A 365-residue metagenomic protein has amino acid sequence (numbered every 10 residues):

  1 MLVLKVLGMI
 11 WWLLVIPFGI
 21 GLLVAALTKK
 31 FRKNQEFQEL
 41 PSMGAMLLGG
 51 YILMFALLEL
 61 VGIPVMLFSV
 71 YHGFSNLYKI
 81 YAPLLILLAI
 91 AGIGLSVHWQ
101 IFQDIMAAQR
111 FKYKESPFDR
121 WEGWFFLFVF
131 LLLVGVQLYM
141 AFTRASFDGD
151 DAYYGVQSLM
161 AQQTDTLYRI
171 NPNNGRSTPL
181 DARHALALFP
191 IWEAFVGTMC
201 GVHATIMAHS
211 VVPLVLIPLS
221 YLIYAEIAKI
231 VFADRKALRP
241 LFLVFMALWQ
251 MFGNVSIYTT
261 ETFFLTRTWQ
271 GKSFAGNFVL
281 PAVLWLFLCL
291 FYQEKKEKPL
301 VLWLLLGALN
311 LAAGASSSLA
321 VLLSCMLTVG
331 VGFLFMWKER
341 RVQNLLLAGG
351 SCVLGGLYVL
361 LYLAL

Functional and structural regions predicted by a protein language model:
M1-S116, G355-L365: Membrane-embedded, hydrophobic transmembrane alpha-helices
V15-G19, A82-L87, V215, L219 (+1 more regions): Membrane-embedded alpha-helical segments of multi-pass membrane proteins, especially the transmembrane helices
K33-M54, E122-G123, A237-L243, K298-W303 (+1 more regions): Membrane-interfacial loop-to-transmembrane alpha-helix junctions, especially the N-terminal start
E122-G149, L248-F252, S351-L363: Transmembrane signal-anchor helices characteristic of membrane glycosylation enzymes that use polyprenol
L133-Q250, T259-W269, F274, F278: Active-site lumenal/periplasmic loops and adjacent helix-entry segments of GT-C-fold, multi-pass membrane
L280-V301: Membrane-interface transmembrane helices that cradle and orient dolichyl/undecaprenyl
V301-S318: Membrane-interface alpha helices of multi-pass inner-membrane proteins
S324-G349: Perimembrane helix-loop-helix junctions
